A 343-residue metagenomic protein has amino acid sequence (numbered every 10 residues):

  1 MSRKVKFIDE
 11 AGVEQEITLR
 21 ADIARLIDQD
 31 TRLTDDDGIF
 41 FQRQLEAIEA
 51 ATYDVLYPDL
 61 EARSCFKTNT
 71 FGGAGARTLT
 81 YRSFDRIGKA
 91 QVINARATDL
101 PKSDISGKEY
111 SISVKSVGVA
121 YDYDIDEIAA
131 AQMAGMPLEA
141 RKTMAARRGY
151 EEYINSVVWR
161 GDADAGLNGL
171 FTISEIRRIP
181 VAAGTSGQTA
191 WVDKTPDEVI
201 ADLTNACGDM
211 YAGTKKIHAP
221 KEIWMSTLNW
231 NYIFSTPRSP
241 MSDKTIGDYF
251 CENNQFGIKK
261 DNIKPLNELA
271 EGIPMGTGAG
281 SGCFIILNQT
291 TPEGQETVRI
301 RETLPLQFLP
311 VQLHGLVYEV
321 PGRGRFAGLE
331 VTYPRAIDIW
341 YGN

Functional and structural regions predicted by a protein language model:
S2-R63, F234-N343: Sequence/fold signature of self-assembling virion shell proteins
R32, D36-I39, R43, I112 (+2 more regions): Alpha-helix boundary/N-cap detector
F40-V119: Assembly/oligomerization interface modules of large self-assembling protein complexes
D122-D202: Alpha-helical scaffold segments that mediate packing/assembly in large oligomeric complexes
D124-D126, S226-L228, Y333: Helix N-cap / beta->alpha transition motif
Y150, I154-V157, L203-T214, F250-N254: Hydrophobic, Leu/Ile/Phe/Ala-enriched alpha-helical segments that form helix-helix packing faces
D164-L167, E175-I176, L228-Y232, G272 (+1 more regions): Short, catalytically relevant binding-site loops at active-site mouths
F171-T245: Extended, solvent-exposed, turn-rich assembly/linker loops in the middle of proteins
